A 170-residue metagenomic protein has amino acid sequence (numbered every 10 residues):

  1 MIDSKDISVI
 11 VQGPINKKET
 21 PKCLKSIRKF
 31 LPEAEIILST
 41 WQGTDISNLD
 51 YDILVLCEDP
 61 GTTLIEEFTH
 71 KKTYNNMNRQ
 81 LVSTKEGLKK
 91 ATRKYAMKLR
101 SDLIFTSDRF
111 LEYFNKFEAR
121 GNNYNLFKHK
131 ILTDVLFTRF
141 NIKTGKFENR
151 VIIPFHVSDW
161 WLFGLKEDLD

Functional and structural regions predicted by a protein language model:
K5-I7, R28-L38, D52-I53: Short loop->beta transition adjacent to catalytic acidic/histidine clusters or analogous donor-positioning motifs
I7, L38, Q42, M77-K85 (+2 more regions): Catalytic phosphate/metal-binding cores of nucleic-acid and nucleotide-processing enzymes, i.e., regions that mediate
I7-N16: A conserved hydrophobic helix/loop-capping motif in glycosyltransferases and polysaccharide synthases
N16-F30: Short, well-formed alpha-helical segments that are part of the catalytic scaffolds of diverse glycosyltransferases
S39-K90: Active-site-proximal specificity loops/subdomain of glycosyltransferases
N76, T106-D170: Conserved catalytic core of nucleotide-sugar-dependent glycosyltransferases
A96: Short aromatic/hydrophobic "clamp" motif used to bind/position activated sugar donors
L99-R100: Active-site acidic Asp-centered loop
